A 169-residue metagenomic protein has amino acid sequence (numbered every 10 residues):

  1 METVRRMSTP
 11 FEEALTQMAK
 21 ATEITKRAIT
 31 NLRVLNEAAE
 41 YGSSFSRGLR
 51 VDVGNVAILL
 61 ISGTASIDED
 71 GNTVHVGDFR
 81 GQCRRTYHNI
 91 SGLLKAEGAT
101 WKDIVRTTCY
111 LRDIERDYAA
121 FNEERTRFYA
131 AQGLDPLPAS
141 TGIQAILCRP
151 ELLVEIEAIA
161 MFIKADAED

Functional and structural regions predicted by a protein language model:
M1-H88, G92-R106, L111-D169: N-terminal presequence-like segments and the immediate start of the first folded domain
